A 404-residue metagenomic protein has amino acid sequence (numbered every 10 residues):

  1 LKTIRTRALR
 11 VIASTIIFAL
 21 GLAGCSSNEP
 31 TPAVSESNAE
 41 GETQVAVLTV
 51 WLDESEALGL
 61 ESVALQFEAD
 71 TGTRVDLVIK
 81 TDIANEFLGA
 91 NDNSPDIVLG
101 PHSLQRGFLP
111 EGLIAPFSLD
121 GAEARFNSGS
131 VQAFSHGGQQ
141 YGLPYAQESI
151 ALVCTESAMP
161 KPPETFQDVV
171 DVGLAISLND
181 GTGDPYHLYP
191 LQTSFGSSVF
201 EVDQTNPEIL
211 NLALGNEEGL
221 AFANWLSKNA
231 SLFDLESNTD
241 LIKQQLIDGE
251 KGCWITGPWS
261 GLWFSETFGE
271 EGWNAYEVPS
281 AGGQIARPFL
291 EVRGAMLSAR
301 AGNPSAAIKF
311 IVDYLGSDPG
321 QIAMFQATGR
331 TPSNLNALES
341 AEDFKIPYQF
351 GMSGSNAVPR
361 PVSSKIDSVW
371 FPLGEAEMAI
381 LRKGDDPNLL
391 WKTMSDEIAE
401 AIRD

Functional and structural regions predicted by a protein language model:
L22-G24: C-terminal motif of bacterial Sec signal peptides marking the signal peptidase cleavage site
G41-E111, D120-R125, Q244: Early extracytoplasmic/lumenal segment of secretory-pathway proteins
H102-A151, K161, N274-Y276: Hinge/lid segment of periplasmic solute-binding proteins
L143-Y145, I150, Q167-L212, E218 (+1 more regions): Extracytoplasmic/periplasmic solute-binding protein
N206-S237, V278: Glycine-centered hinge/linker elements that transmit conformational signals in sensory and ligand-binding systems
S227-N303: Extracytoplasmic/periplasmic substrate-binding proteins
I311-S333: Periplasmic-binding protein-like
F325-E375, A379: Long, aromatic- and glycine/proline-rich binding clefts that accommodate carbohydrate-like moieties
